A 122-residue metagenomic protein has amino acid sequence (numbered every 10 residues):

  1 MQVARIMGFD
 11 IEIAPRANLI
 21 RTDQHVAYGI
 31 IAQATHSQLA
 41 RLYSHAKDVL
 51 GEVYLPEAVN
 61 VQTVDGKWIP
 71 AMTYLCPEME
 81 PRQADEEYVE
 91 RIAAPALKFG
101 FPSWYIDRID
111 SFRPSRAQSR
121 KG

Functional and structural regions predicted by a protein language model:
M1-G122: Glycine-aromatic micro-motifs
